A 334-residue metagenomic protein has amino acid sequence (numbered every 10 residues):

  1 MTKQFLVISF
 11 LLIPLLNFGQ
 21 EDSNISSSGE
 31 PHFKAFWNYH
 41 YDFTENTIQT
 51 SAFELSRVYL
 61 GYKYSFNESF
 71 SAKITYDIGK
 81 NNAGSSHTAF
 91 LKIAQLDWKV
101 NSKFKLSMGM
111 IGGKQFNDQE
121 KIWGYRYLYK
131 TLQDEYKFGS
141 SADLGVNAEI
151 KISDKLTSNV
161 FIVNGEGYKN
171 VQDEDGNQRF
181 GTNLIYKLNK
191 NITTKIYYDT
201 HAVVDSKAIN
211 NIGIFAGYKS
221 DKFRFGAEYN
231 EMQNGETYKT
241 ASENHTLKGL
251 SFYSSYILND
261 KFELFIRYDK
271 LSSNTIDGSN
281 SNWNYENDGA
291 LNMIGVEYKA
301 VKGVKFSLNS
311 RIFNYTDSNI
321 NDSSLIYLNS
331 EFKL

Functional and structural regions predicted by a protein language model:
M1, E54, G139, T246 (+1 more regions): Short hydrophobic/aromatic segments of transmembrane alpha-helices and their interfaces
M1-D22: Bacterial Sec-dependent N-terminal signal peptides
L12-I13, D77, D269: Alpha-helix boundary/capping residues
E21-Y41, T47-G165, G176-F180, L184-I192 (+1 more regions): Outer membrane beta-barrel
S26, F36-I48, K73, G84-S86 (+4 more regions): Outer-membrane beta-barrel pore domains
G165-G167, H201: A broad detector of the eukaryotic-type serine/threonine protein kinase catalytic domain
V171-E174: Active-site cleft segment of glycoside hydrolase catalytic domains centered on the general acid/base Glu
